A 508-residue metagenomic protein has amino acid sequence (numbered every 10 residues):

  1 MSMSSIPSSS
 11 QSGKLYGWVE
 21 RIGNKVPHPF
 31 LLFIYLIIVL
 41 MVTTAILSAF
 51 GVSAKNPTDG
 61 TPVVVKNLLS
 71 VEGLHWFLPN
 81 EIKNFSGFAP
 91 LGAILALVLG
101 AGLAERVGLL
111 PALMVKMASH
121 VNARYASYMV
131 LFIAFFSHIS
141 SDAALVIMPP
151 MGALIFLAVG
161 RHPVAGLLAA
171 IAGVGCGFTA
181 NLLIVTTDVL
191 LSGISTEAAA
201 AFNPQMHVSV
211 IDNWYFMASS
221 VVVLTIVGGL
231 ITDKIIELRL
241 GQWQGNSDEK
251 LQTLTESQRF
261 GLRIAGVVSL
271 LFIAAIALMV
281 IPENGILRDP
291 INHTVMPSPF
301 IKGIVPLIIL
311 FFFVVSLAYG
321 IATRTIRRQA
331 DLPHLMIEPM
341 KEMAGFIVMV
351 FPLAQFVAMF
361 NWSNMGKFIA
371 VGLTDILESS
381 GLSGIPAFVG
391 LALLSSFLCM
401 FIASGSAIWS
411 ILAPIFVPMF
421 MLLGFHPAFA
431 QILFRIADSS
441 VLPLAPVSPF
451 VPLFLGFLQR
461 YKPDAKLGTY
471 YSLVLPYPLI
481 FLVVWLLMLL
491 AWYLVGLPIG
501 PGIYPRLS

Functional and structural regions predicted by a protein language model:
K14-L15, S53-L91, A201-S209, V280-F300 (+1 more regions): Interfacial loop/helix-cap signal at membrane boundaries in integral membrane proteins
E20, P149, A153-Q244, K250-R259 (+3 more regions): Membrane-core helix-loop-helix motifs of multi-pass transport proteins
V26-I34, I38, V64-P111, P297-G366: Core transmembrane alpha-helical segments of multi-pass membrane transporters/permeases
F33-S48, I94-G102, I133-S137, G173-G177 (+6 more regions): Hydrophobic core segments of alpha-helical transmembrane domains in multi-pass membrane transport and ion-translocation
I46-E72, T187-L190, N284-N292, S363-G372 (+1 more regions): Interfacial/capping segments of alpha-helical transmembrane domains
E72-G73, F85-L91, A118-M129, P163-A165 (+4 more regions): Membrane-interfacial loop-to-helix junctions in multi-pass transporters
I94-L95, N122-A153, A158, I347-F356 (+2 more regions): Hydrophobic alpha-helical transmembrane segments of multi-pass integral membrane proteins, predominantly secondary
V121, G366, S380-L507: C-terminal transmembrane helix pair
